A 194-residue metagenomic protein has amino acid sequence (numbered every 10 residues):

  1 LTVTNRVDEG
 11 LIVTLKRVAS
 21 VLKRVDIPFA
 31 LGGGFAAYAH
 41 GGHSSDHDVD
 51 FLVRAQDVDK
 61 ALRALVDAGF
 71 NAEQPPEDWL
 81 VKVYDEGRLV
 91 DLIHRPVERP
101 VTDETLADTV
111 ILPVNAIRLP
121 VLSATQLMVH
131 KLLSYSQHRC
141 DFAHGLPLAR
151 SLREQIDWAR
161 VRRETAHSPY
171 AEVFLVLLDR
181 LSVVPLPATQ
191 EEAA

Functional and structural regions predicted by a protein language model:
L1-A194: Compositionally biased terminal segments of proteins
